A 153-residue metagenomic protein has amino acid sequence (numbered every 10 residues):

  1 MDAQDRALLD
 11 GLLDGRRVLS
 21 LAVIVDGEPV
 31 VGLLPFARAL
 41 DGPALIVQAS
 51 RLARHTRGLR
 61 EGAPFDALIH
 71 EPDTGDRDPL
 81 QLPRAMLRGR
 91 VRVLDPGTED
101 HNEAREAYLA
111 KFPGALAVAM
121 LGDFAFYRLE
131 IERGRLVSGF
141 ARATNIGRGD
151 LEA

Functional and structural regions predicted by a protein language model:
M1-R60: An N-terminal domain-cap segment
L12, E106-A107, K111-A153: C-terminal edge-of-domain segments
S20, V31-P35, M86-R88, F126-R128 (+1 more regions): Conserved hydrophobic/aromatic beta-strand scaffold that supports enzyme active sites
D26-P29, R77, V118: Short glycine/serine/proline-enriched coil/turn segments at secondary-structure junctions
V30-G32, L45, P83-L87, T144: Short beta-strand segments
G42-A44, P64, R133: Structural motif
L52-K111, L121-F124, I131: Short, structured beta-strand-loop surface elements
